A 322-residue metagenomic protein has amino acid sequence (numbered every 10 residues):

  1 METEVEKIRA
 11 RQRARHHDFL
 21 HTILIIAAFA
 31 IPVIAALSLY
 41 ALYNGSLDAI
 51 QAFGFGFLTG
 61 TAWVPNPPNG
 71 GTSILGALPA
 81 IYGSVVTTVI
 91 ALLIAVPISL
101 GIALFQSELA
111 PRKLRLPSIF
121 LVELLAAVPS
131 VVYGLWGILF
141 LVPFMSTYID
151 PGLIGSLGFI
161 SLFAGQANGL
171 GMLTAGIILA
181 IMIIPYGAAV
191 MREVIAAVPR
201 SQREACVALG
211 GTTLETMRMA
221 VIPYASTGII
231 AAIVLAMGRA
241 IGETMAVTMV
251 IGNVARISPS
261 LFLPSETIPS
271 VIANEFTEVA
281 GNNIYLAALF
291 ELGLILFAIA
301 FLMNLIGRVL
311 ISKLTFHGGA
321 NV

Functional and structural regions predicted by a protein language model:
M1-A28, G307-V322: Transmembrane alpha-helical segments of polytopic membrane transport and secretion proteins
A27-N44: N-terminal signal-anchor transmembrane alpha helix
N44, A52-L75, Y133-I181: Membrane-interfacial helix termini and adjacent extracytoplasmic/periplasmic loops of multi-pass transporters
L75-F105, I233: Transmembrane alpha-helix signature in integral membrane proteins
A91-V122, G307-F316: Transmembrane-helix boundary motif in ABC transporter permease subunits
L124, V128, V132, G187-V194 (+3 more regions): Transmembrane alpha-helices
R192-A196, R200, T277-V322: C-terminal transmembrane helix and the adjacent membrane-cytosol boundary/short C-terminal tail of inner/organellar
V247-F297: Interhelical loop and adjacent transmembrane-helix boundary motif in polytopic membrane transport permeases
